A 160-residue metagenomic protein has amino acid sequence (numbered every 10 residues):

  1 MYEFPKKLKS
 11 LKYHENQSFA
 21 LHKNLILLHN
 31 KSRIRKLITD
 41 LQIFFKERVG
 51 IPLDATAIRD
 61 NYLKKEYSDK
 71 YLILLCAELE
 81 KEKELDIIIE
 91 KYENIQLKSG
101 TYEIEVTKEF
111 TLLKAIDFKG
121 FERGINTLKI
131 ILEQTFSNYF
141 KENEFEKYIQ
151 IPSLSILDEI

Functional and structural regions predicted by a protein language model:
M1-E159: Acidic, contiguous N-terminal accessory segments
